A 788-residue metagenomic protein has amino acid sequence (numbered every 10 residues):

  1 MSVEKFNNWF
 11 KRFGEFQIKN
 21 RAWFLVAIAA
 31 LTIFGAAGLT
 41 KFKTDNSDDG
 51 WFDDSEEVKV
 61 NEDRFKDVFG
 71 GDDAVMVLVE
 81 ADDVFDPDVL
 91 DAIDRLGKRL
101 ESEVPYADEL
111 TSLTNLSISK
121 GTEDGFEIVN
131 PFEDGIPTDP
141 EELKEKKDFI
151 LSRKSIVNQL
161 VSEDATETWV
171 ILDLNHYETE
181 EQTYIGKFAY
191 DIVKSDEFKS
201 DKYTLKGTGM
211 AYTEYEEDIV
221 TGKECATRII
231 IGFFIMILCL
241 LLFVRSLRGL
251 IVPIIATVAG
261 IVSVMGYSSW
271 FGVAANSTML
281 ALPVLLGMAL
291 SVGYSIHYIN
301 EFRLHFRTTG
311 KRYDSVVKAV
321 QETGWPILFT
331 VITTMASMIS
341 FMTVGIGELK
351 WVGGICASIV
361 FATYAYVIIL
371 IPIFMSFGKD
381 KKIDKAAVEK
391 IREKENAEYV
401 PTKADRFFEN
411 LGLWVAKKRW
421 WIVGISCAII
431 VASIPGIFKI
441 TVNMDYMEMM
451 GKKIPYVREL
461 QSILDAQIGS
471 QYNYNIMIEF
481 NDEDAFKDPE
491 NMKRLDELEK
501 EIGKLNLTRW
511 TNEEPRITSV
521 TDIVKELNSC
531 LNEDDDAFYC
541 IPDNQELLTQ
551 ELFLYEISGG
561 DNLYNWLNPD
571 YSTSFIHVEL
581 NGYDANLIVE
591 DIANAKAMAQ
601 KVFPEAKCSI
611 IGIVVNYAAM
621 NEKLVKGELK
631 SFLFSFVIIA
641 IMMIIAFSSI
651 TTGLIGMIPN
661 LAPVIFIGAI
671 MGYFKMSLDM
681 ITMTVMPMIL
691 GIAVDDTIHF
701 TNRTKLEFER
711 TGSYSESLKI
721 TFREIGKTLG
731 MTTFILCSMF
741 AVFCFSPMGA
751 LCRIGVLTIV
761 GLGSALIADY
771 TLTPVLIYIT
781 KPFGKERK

Functional and structural regions predicted by a protein language model:
S2-N46, P372-I373, K381-K382, E389-Y446 (+1 more regions): Signature of alpha-helical transmembrane segments and their immediate interfacial
L39-V84, L90, R95, P137-L160 (+5 more regions): Solvent-exposed, non-transmembrane loop/terminal regulatory segments of multi-pass membrane proteins
D67, D91, I136-S246, K493 (+1 more regions): Extracytoplasmic
G222-A274, T343-G347, K630-D679, F745-M748: Interfacial segments of transmembrane alpha-helices in multi-pass membrane proteins
C225-T227, I254, Y294, R307-V344 (+4 more regions): Pore- and gate-forming transmembrane helices of large, multi-pass membrane proteins
C239, F271, L328-I371, A640-I644 (+4 more regions): Hydrophobic, glycine/alanine-rich multi-pass transmembrane helices and their short helix-loop junctions in large
G249-Y298, T652-T701, A741, A768-L772 (+1 more regions): Hydrophobic transmembrane alpha-helices and their membrane-interface caps in long multi-pass transport proteins
V264, S268-E389, F745: Hydrophobic alpha-helical segments
